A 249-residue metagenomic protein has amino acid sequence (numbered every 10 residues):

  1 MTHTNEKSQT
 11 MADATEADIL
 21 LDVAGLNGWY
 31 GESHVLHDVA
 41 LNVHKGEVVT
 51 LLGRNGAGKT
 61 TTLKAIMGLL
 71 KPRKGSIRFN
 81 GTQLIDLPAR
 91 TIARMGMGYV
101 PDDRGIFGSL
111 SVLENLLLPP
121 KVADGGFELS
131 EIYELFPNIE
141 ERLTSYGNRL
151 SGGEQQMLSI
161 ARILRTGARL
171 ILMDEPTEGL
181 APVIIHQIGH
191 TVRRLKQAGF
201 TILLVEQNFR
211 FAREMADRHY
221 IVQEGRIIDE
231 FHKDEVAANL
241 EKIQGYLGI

Functional and structural regions predicted by a protein language model:
T2-S8, A12-I249: Glycine-rich phosphate-binding loops of nucleotide-dependent enzymes
